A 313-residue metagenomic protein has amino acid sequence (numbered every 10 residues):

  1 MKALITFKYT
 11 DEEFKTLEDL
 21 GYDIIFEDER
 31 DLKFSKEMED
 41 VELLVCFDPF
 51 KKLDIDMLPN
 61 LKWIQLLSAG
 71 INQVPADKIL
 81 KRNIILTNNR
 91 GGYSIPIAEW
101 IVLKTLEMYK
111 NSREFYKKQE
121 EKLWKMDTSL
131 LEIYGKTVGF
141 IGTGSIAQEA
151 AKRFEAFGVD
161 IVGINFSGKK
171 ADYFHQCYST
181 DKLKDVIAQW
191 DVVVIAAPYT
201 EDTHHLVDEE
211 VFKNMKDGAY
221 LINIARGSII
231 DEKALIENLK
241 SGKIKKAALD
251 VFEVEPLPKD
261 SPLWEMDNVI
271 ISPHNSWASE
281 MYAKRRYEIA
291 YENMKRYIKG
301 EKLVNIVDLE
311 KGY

Functional and structural regions predicted by a protein language model:
M1-T87, K170, D185-V186, D208-K213: An N-terminal-biased, well-structured beta-alpha scaffold segment characteristic of Rossmann-like dinucleotide-binding
K2, D23, T137, V159-D160: Residues at the starts of beta-strands that form the adenosine-phosphate
I84, N89-T137: Phosphate-binding beta-alpha-beta segment of Rossmann-like dinucleotide-binding domains, i.e., the NAD(P)
T87-W100, E114, E255-Y313: C-terminal helix-to-coil terminal segments
T143-G144: Glycine-rich Rossmann-fold phosphate-binding loop(s) that bind the pyrophosphate of adenine dinucleotide cofactors
A147-Q148: N-terminal Rossmann-fold NAD(P) dinucleotide-binding loop
F157-Y173: NAD(P)-binding Rossmann-fold cofactor-contacting core
G168-P262: Rossmann-like adenosine-cofactor binding region
